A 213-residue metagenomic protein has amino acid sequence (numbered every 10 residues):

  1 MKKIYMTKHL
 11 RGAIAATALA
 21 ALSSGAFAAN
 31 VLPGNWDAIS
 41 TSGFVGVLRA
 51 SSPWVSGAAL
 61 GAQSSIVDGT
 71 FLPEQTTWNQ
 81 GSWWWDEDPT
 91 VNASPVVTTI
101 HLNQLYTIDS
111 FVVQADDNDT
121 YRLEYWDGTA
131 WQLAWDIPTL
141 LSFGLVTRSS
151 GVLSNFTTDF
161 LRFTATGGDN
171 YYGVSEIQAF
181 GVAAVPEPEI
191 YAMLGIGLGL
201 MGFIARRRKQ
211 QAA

Functional and structural regions predicted by a protein language model:
K3-I14: Bacterial N-terminal signal peptides that target proteins for export
A15-A21: Bacterial N-terminal signal peptides
S24-A28: Sec/Tat signal peptide C-region and signal peptidase I cleavage site
A29-N30, E74-L133, S150-A184: Aromatic, loop-rich ligand-recognition surfaces of beta-strand-rich domains
A29-S82, D88: N-terminal targeting leaders for non-cytosolic proteins
A134-V152: Extracellular carbohydrate recognition and processing domains and analogous Trp-centered ligand-binding platforms
E187-R206: A short, hydrophobic C-terminal helix/tail in secreted or cell-surface proteins
K209-A213: Short, charged juxtamembrane terminal tails flanking transmembrane helices
